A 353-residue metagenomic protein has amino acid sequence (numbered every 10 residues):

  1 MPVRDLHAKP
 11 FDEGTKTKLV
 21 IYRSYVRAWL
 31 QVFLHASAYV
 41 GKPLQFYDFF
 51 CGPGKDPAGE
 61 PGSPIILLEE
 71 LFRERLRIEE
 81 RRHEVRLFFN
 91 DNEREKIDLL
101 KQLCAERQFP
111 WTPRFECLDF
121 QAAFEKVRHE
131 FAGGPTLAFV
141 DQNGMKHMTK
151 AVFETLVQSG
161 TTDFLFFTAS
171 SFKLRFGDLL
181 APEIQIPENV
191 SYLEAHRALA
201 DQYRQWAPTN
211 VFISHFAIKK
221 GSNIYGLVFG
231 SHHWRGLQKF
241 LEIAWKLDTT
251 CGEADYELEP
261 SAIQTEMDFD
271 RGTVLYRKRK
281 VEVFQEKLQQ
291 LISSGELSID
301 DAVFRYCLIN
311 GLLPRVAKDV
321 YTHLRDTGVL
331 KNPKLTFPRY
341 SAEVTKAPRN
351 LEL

Functional and structural regions predicted by a protein language model:
A8, S24-V127, L312-H323: SAM cofactor-binding core of SAM-dependent methyltransferases, primarily the Rossmann-like beta-alpha-beta module
K9-K16, L87, R114, N189-V190 (+1 more regions): Charge-dense, low-complexity intrinsically disordered segments
D12-R27: Conserved SAM-binding loop and adjacent beta-strand
T17, G59-G62, S191: Alpha-helix N-cap and loop-to-helix initiation/capping positions
F88-N90, L137-D141: Acidic beta-strand-to-loop metal/phosphate-binding motif
F124-T136, N143-P333, P338-E352: Class I S-adenosyl-L-methionine
